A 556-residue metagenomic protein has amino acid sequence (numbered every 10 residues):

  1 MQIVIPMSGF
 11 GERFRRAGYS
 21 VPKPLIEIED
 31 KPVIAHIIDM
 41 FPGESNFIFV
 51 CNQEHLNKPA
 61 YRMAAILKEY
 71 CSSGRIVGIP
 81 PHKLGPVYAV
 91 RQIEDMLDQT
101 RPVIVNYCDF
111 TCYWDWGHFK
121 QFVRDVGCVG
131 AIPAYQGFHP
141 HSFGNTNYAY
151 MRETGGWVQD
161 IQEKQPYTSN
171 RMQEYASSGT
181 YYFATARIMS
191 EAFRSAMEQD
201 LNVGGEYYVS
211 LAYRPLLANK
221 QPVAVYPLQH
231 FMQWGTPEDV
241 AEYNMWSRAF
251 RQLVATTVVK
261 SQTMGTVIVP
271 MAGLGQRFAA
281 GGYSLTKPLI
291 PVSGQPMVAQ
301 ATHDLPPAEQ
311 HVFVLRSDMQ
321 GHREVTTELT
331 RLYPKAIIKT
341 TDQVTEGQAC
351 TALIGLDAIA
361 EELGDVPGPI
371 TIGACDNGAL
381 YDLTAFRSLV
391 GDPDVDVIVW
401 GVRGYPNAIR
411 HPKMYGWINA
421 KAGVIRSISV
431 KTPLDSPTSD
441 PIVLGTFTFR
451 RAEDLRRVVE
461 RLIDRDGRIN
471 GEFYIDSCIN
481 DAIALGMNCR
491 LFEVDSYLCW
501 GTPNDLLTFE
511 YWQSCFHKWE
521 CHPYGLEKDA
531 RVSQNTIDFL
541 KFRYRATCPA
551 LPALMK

Functional and structural regions predicted by a protein language model:
Q2-S8, R13-R15, Y19, I26-E27 (+10 more regions): Conserved N-terminal catalytic core of the sugar/cofactor nucleotidyltransferase
I3, E174-V267, D440-M555: Conserved alpha/beta core of the MobA/IspD/sugar-nucleotide pyrophosphorylase nucleotidyltransferase superfamily
G9, D109, Q136, T236 (+3 more regions): Active-site glycine-centered loops adjacent to acidic/histidine catalytic or metal-binding residues that shape
Y19-L25, M197-Q199, Y283-L289, I463-R465: Short glycine-enriched, charge-decorated loop/helix-capping segments at active-site entrances that position
L25, Y150-E153, V225, L289 (+2 more regions): A structural signal for short hydrophobic beta-strand segments in well-ordered beta-sheet cores
P81-P86, F138-P140, F231-W234, Q343-Q348 (+2 more regions): A short acidic, often aromatic-flanked loop/helix-cap motif at beta-alpha or helix-coil junctions that lines enzyme
R91-Q92, H118, A212, E242 (+4 more regions): Alpha-helical elements of Rossmann-like donor-binding domains used by nucleotide-donor carbohydrate transfer enzymes
Y113-D200, A379-D466, R545, L551-L554: Conserved core of the sugar-phosphate nucleotidyltransferase
